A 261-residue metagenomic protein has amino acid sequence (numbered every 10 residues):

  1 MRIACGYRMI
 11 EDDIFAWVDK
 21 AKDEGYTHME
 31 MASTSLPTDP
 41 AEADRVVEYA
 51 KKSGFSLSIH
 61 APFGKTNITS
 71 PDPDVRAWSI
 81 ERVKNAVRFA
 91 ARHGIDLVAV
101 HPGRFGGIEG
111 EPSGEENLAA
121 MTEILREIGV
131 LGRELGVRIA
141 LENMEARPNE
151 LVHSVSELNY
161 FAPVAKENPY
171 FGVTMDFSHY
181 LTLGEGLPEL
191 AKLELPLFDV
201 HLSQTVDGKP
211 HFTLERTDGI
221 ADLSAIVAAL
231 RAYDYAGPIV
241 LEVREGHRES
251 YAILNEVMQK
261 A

Functional and structural regions predicted by a protein language model:
M1-R92, N255-A261: N-terminal pre-domain/capping segments
R2-I3, E11-K22, D96, V152-G172 (+1 more regions): Histidine-acidic metal/acid-base catalytic patches
C5, M31, V100, L141 (+3 more regions): Conserved beta-strand positions
Y7-F15, M31-R45, N67-T69, G106-G110 (+4 more regions): Acidic-and-aromatic substrate-binding clefts and catalytic sites of carbohydrate-active enzymes
D13, T69, D74-G172: Active-site acidic/histidine proton-transfer and metal-coordination neighborhood in alpha/beta enzyme cores
A21, M29, S79, A90 (+5 more regions): Conserved, mostly hydrophobic/aromatic
Y26, S56, R138, G172 (+1 more regions): Hydrophobic "anchor" residues on beta-strands that sit immediately upstream of conserved functional sites
V47-G64, A120-G132, N159-A165, S224-A228: Alpha-helix-loop-beta-strand connector modules within alpha/beta enzyme cores
